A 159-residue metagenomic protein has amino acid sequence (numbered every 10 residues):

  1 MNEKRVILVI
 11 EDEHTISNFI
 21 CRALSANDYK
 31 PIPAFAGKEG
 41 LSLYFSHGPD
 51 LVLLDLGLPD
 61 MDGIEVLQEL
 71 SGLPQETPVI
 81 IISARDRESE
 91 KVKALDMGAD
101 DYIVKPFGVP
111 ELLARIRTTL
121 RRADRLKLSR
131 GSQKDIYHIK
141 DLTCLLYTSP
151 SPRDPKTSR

Functional and structural regions predicted by a protein language model:
M1-L126: N-terminal/domain-start alpha-helical segments
R5-V6, T118-S149, R153: Short, Lys/Arg-enriched segments at the junction into DNA-binding effector domains of transcriptional regulators
S158-R159: Hydrophobic alpha-helical segments, chiefly the membrane-spanning helices and signal/signal-anchor peptides
